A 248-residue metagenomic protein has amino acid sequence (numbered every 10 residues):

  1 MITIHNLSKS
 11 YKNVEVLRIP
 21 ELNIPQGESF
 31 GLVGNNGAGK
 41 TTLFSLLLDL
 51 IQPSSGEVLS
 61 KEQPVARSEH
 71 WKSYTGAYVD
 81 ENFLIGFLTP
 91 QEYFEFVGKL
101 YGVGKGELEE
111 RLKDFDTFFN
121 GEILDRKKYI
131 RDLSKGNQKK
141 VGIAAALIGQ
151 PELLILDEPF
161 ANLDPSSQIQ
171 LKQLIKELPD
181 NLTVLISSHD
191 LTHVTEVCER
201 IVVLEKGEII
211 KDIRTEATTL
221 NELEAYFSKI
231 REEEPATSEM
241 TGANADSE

Functional and structural regions predicted by a protein language model:
I2, L17-I19, K72: Conserved structural motif at the start of ABC-family nucleotide-binding domains
V33-N35: The feature captures the beta-strand-to-loop junction immediately N-terminal to the Walker
L48: Helix-to-loop junction immediately C-terminal to a conserved catalytic motif
G56-W71, K211: Conserved ABC transporter NBD signature motif
I143: Hydrophobic anchor residue at the start of the ABC signature
L154-E158: Catalytic Walker B motif of ABC-type/P-loop ATPase nucleotide-binding domains
